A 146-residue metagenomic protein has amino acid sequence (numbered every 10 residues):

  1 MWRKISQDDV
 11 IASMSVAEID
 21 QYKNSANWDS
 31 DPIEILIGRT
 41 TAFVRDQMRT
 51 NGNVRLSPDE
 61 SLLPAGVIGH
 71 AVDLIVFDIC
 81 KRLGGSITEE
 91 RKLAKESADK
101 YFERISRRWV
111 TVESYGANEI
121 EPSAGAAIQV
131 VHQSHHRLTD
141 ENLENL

Functional and structural regions predicted by a protein language model:
M1-A65, A127-L146: Conserved short "hinge" loops at termini or chain/domain junctions
W28-D31, I35, G66, H70 (+2 more regions): Alpha-helix boundary/N-cap detector
T50, G66-I87: Ordered, amphipathic secondary-structure segments that act as subunit-interaction surfaces in large macromolecular
F77-L146: Short loop/turn elements at secondary-structure junctions
